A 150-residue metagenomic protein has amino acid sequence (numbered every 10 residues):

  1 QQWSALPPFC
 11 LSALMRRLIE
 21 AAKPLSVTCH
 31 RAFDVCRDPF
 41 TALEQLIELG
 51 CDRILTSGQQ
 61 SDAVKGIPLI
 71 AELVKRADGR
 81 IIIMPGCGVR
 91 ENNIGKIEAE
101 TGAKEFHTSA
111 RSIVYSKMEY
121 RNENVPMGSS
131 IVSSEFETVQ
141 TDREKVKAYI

Functional and structural regions predicted by a protein language model:
Q1-A13, S26-R37, D52-V64, M84-G86: Catalytic beta/alpha-barrel core
Q1-A5, C51-V64, T101-E123, S130: Glycine-rich phosphate-binding active-site loops on the catalytic face of alpha/beta enzymes
F9-C29, I67-E91, G128-I150: Alpha-helix-loop-beta-strand connector modules within alpha/beta enzyme cores
A13, D34-L49, L73-I83, V89-T108 (+1 more regions): Catalytic cores of alpha/beta
L14-R16, T41-L46, K65-I67, M118: Short hydrophobic/aromatic-rich motifs at helix boundaries and adjacent loops
L18-A21, L25-V27, A42-L55: Compact, aliphatic and Gly/Pro-tolerant "microcore" segments centered on a short helix or tight beta-hairpin and their
R37, N93, K117, S129-I131: Solvent-exposed, flexible loop/coil residues
P68, G95-E98, E119-Y120: Short amphipathic alpha-helical segments
